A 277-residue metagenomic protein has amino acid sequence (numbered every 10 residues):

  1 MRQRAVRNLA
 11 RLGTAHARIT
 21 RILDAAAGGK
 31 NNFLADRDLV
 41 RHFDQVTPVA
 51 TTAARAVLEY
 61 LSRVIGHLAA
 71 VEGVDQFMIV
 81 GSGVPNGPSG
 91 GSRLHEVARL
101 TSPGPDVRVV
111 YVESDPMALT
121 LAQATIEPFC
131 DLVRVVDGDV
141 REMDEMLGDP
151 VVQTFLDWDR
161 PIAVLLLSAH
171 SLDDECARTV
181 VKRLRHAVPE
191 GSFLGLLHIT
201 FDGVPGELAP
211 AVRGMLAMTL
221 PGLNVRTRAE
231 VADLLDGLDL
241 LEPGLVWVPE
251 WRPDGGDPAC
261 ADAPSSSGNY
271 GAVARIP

Functional and structural regions predicted by a protein language model:
M1-G138, E142-W158, R185, G268: Rossmann-like AdoMet
M143-G148, S171-R183: A short, conserved alpha-helix within the catalytic core of class I
L156-H170: Short SAM/SAH-binding signature in class I
A163-L166, A187-I199: Conserved beta-strand signature within the Rossmann-like core of class I S-adenosyl-L-methionine
A169-L172, I199-G203: Short "lid" loop at the C-terminus of a central beta-strand within the Rossmann-like core of SAM-dependent
P205-T219: Short, glycine-/aromatic-enriched active-site segment of Class I SAM-dependent methyltransferases
P221-L245: Short alpha-helix
G244, E250-P277: Core SAM-dependent methyltransferase catalytic element
